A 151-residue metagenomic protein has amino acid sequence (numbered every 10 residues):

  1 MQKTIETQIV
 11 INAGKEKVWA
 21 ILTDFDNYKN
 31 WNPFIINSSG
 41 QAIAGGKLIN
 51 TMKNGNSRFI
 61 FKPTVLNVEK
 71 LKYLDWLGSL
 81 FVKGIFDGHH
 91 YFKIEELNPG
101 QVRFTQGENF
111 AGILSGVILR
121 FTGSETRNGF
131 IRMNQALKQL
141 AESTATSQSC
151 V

Functional and structural regions predicted by a protein language model:
M1-S39: Hydrophobic ligand-binding cavity/cleft-lining segments
V18-L22, Y28, L48-N50, V65 (+4 more regions): Hydrophobic pocket/interface hotspot
N32-I35, M52, G78-L80: Short, well-ordered turn and helix-capping elements at secondary-structure junctions
S39, N56-R103, N109-L114, S143: Hydrophobic-ligand binding "helix-grip"
R103-T105, N109-V151: A conserved amphipathic terminal alpha-helix motif
